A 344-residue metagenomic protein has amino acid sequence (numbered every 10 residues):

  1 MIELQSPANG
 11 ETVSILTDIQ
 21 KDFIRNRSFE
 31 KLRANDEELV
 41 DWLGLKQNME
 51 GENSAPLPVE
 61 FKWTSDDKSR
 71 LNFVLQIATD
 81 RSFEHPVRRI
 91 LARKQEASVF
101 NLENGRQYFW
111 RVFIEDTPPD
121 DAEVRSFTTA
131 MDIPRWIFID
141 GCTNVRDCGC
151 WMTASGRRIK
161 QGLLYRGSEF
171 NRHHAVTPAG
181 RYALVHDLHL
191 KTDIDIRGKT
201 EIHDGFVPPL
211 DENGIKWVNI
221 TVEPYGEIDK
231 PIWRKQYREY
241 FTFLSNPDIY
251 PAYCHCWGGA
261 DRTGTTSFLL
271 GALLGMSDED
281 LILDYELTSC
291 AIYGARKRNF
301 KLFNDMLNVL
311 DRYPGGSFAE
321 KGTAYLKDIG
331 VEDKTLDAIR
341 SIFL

Functional and structural regions predicted by a protein language model:
M1-Y253, T265-L344: Cys-dependent protein tyrosine phosphatase-like superfamily
G258, R262-T263: Ser/Thr-glycine-rich phosphate-binding loops at phosphate-binding pockets of nucleotides, nucleotide cofactors
